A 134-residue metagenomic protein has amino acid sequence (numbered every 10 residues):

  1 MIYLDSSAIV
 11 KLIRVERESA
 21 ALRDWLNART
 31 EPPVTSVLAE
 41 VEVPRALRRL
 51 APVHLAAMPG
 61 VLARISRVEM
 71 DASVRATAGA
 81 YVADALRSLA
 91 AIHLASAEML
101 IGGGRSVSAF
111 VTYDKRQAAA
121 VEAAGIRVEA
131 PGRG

Functional and structural regions predicted by a protein language model:
M1, S36, E40, V68 (+1 more regions): Acidic, PIN/NYN-like endoribonuclease modules and their adjacent C-terminal/linker elements
M1-L38, L47-P59, I126, G132-R133: Short, well-structured N-terminal submotif of metal-dependent ribonuclease cores
D5, A90, D114: Acidic active-site catalytic centers that drive phospho-/nucleotidyl reactions and related ester hydrolyses
I9, A39, V74, H93-S96 (+1 more regions): Alpha-helix capping/helix-boundary segments
R17-A20, D24-R29, V61-L62, S73 (+2 more regions): Noncatalytic, solvent-exposed loop/strand surfaces of beta-propeller-type extracellular/periplasmic domains
A28-P32, A46, L50, R64-I65 (+2 more regions): Alpha-helix C-capping/helix-to-loop hinge sites
A63-D84, L89-L100: Acidic catalytic patch
